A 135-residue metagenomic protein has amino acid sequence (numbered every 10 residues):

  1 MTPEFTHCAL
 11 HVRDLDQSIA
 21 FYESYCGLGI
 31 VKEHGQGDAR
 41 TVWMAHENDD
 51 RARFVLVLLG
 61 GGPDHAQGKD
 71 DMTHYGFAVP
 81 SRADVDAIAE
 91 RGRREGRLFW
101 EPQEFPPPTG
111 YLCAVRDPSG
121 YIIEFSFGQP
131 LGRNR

Functional and structural regions predicted by a protein language model:
M1-Q17, H74-Y75, Q129-R135: N-terminal beta-strand motif that seeds the catalytic metal site of vicinal oxygen chelate
M1-T2, A66-K69: Short, flexible turn/loop "capping" segments at secondary-structure junctions
A9-R53: Core segments of cupin and vicinal oxygen chelate
R40-V42, T73, T109-C113: Short beta-strand micro-motifs in enzyme catalytic cores
L59-D64, G128-P130: Acetyl-CoA-dependent GNAT
F77-D86, G92: Mid-chain, well-packed structural core segment of small domains
A89-R135: Vicinal oxygen chelate
